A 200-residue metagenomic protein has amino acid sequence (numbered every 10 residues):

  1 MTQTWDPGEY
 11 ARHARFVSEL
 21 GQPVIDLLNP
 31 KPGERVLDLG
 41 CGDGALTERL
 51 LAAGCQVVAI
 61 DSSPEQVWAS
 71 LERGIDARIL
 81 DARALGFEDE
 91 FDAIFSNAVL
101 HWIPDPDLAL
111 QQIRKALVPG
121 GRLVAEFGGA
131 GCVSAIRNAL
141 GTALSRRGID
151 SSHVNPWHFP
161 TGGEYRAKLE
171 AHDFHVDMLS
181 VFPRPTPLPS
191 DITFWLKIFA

Functional and structural regions predicted by a protein language model:
M1-E34, A45-R49, Q66-A69: Conserved class I S-adenosyl-L-methionine
L37, D43-L85: Class I SAM-dependent methyltransferase SAM/SAH-binding core
R83-I94: A short acidic, Gly/Pro-enriched loop at the edge of an enzyme's catalytic core that lines a small-molecule cofactor
A93-P106: A short SAM/SAH-binding and catalytic strip from SAM-dependent methyltransferases
D107-R122: A short glycine-rich, Lys/Arg-flanked "PGG" loop and its adjoining helix->strand segment in the class I
R122-R147: Conserved class I S-adenosyl-L-methionine
H158-H172: Short alpha-helix
D177-A200: C-terminal helical/coil "lid" or tail adjacent to the Rossmann-like core of SAM-dependent
